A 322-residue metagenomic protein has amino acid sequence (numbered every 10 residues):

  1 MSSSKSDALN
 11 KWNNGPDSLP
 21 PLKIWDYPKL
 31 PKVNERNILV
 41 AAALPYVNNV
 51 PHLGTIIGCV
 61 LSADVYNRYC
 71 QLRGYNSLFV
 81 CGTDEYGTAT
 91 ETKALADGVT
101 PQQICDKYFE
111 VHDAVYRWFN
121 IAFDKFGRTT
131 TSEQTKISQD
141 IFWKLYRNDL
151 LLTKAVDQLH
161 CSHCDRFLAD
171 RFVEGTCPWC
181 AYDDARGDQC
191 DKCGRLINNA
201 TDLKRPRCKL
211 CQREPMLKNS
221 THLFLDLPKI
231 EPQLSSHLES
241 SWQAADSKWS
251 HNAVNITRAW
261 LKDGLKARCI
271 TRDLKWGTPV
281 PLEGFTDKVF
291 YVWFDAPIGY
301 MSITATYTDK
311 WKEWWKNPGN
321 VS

Functional and structural regions predicted by a protein language model:
K5-C81, E133-I137, R205-S322: Structured secondary-structure scaffolds
N49-I56, F123, G127, T153: Histidine-centered catalytic micro-motifs
T83-A89, K93: Short, charge-patterned binding micro-sites
K93-D106: A charged helix-plus-loop insertion that forms the helical arch/lid used to bind and gate nucleic-acid substrates
Q103, Y108-D124: A glycine-rich helix N-cap at a beta->alpha junction
K125-T135: Conserved short loop/turn motifs at secondary-structure junctions
N148-F224: Cys/His-rich short segments
